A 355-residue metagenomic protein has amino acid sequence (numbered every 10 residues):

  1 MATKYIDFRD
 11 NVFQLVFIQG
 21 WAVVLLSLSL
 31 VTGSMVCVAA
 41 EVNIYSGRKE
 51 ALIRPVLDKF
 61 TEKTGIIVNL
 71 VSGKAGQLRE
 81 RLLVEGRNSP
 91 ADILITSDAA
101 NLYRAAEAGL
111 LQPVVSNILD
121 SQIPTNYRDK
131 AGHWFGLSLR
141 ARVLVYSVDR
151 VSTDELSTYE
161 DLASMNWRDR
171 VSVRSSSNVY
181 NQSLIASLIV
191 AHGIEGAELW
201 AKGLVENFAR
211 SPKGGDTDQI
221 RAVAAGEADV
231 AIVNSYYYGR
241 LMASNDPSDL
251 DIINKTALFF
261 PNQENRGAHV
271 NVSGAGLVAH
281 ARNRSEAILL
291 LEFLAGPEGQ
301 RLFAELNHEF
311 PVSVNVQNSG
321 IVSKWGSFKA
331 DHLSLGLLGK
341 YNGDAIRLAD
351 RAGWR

Functional and structural regions predicted by a protein language model:
M1-V16: N-terminal secretory signal peptides that target proteins for export/translocation
L15-G33: Bacterial N-terminal signal peptides
G33-A39: Sec/Tat signal peptide C-region and signal peptidase I cleavage site
A39-Y103, R355: Early extracytoplasmic/lumenal segment of secretory-pathway proteins
A51-R54, P90-E227, L241-S244, R266: Extracytoplasmic ligand-binding site segments that recognize negatively charged/polar headgroups
G215-G276, H280, Q317, I321: Extracytoplasmic/periplasmic substrate-binding proteins
S273-H332: Mature extracytoplasmic/periplasmic domains
S319-R355: Extracellular/periplasmic bilobal clamshell ligand-binding domains
